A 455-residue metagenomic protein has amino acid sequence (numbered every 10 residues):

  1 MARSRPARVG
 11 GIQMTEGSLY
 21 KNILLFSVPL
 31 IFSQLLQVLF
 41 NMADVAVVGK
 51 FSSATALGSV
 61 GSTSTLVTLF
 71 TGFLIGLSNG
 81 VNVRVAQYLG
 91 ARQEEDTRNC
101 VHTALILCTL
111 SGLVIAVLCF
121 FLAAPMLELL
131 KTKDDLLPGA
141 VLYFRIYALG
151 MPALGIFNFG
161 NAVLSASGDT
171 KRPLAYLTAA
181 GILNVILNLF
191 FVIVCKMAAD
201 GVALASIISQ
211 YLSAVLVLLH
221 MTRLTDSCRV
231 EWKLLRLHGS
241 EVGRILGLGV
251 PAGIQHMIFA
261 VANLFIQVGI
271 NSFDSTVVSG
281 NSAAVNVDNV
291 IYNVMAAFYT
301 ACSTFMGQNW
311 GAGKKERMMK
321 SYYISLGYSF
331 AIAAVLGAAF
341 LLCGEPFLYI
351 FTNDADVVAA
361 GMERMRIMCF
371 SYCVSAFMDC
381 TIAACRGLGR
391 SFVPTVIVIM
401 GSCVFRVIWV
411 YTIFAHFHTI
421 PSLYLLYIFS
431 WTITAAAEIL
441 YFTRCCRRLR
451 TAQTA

Functional and structural regions predicted by a protein language model:
M1-S27, V85-P152, V194-V250, M306-S371 (+1 more regions): Short alpha-helical transmembrane segments in multi-pass integral membrane proteins
E16, Y20-L39, A43, L66-F73 (+6 more regions): Residue-level signal for short hydrophobic patches within transmembrane helices of multi-pass membrane transporters
L25-D44, I146, A180, S209-S213 (+4 more regions): Transmembrane helical elements of multi-pass membrane transporters/channels
L30, Q34, A46, V83 (+15 more regions): Transmembrane alpha-helix boundary and packing residues in multipass membrane permease domains and related
L39-G58, L127-D134, F190-M197, M257-V290 (+3 more regions): Helix-terminus/linker motif at the lipid-water interface of multi-pass membrane proteins
L57-V117, L154-P173, Q267, G280-G344 (+2 more regions): Small-residue-rich hydrophobic transmembrane alpha-helices
S78, Y147-S165, P173-N184, V202-V217 (+4 more regions): Short runs within selected transmembrane alpha-helices of multi-pass transporters and secretion channels
V404-F414: Transmembrane alpha-helical segments of integral membrane proteins
